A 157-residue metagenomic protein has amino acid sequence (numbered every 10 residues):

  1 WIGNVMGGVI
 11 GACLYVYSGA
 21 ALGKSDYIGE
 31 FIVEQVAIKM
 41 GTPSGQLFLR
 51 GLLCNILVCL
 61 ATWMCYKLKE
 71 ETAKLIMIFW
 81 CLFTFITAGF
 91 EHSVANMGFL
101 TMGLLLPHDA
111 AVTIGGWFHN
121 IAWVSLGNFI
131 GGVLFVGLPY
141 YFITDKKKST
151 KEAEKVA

Functional and structural regions predicted by a protein language model:
W1-A157: Alpha-helical transmembrane segments and their helix-helix packing motifs
